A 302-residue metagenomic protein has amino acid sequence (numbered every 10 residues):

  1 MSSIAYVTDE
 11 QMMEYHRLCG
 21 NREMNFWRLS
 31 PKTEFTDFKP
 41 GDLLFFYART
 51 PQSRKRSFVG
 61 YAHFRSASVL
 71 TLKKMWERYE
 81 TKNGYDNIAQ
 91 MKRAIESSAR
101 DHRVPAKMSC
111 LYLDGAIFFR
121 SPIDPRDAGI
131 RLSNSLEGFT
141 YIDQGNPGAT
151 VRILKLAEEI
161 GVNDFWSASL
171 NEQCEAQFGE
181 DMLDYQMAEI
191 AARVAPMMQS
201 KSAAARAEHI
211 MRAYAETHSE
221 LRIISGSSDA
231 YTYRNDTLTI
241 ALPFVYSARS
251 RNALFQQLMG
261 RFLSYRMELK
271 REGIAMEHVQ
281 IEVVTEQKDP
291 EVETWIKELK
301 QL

Functional and structural regions predicted by a protein language model:
M1-E14, C19, S30-T33, L72-A230 (+2 more regions): Contiguous surface segments at macromolecular interaction interfaces
E23-L29: Acidic, metal-coordinating catalytic segment for phosphate/diphosphate chemistry, firing primarily on the Nudix
E34-T50: Short coil-to-beta transition motif at edge beta-strands of beta-rich domains
P51-Q52, A67-L72: Short, charged/polar surface micro-motifs in flexible loops or helix N-caps
R56-S68: Short beta-strand-centered aromatic/proline hotspots
I240-L263: Short beta-strand-loop-alpha-helix junction that forms the active-site gateway of nucleic-acid-processing nucleases
